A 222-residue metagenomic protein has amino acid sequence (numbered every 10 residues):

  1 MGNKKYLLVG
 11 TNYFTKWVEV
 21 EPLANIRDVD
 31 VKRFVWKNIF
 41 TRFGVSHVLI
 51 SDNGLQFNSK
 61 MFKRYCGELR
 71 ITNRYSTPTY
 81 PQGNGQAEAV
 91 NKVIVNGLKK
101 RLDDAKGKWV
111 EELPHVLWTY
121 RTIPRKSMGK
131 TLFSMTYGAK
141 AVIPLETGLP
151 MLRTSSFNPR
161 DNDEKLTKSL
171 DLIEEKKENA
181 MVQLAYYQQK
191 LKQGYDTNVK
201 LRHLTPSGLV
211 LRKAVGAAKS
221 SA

Functional and structural regions predicted by a protein language model:
M1-E174, Q183-L184, Q189-A222: Integrase module of LTR retroelements
